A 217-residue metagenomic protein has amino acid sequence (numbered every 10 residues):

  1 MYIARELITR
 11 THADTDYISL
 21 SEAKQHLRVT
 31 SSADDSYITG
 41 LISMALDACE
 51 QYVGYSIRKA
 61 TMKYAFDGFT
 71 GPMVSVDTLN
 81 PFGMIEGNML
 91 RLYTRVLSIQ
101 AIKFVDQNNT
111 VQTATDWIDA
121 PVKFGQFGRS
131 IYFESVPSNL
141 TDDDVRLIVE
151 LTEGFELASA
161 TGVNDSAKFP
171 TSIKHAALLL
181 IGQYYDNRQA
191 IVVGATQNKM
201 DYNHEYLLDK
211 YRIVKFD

Functional and structural regions predicted by a protein language model:
M1-D217: Divalent metal-cofactor coordination and adjacent catalytic microenvironments
